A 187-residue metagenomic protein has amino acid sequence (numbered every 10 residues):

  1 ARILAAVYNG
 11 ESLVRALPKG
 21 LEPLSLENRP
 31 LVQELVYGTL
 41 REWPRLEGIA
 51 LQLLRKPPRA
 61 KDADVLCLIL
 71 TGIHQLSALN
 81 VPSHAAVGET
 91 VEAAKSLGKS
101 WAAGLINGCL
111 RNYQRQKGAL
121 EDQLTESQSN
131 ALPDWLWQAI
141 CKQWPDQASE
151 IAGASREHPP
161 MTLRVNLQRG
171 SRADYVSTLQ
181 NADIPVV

Functional and structural regions predicted by a protein language model:
A1-V187: Class I Rossmann-like S-adenosyl-L-methionine
